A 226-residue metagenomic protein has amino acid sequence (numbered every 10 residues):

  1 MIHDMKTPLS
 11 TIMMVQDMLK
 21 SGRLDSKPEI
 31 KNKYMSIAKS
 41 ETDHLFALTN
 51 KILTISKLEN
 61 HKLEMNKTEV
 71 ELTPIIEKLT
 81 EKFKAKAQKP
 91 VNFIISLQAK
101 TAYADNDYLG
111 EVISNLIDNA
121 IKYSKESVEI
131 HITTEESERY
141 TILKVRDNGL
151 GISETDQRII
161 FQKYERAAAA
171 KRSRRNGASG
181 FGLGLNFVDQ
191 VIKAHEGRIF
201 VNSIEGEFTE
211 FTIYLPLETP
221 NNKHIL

Functional and structural regions predicted by a protein language model:
L24, E165-S179: Glycine-rich ATP-lid/hinge loop adjacent to the conserved G-boxes
S40-L45: Short alpha-helical segment of the dimerization/phosphotransfer core of two-component systems
N60-M65, L97, T101-A104: Conserved micro-motifs of the catalytic ATP-binding
A120-I121: Short helix-loop "hinge" at the ATP-lid/N-box region of the Bergerat-fold HATPase_c
I152-E165: Short conserved segment of the HATPase_c
E196-G197: Conserved glycine-rich
